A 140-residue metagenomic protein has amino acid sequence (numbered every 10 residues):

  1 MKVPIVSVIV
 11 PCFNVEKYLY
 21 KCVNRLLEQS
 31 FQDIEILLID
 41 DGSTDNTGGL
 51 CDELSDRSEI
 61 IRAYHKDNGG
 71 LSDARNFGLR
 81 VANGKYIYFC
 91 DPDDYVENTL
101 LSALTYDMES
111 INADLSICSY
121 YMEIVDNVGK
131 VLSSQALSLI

Functional and structural regions predicted by a protein language model:
M1-I140: Nucleotide-sugar donor-binding/catalytic module of glycosyltransferases that assemble extracellular/cell-envelope
